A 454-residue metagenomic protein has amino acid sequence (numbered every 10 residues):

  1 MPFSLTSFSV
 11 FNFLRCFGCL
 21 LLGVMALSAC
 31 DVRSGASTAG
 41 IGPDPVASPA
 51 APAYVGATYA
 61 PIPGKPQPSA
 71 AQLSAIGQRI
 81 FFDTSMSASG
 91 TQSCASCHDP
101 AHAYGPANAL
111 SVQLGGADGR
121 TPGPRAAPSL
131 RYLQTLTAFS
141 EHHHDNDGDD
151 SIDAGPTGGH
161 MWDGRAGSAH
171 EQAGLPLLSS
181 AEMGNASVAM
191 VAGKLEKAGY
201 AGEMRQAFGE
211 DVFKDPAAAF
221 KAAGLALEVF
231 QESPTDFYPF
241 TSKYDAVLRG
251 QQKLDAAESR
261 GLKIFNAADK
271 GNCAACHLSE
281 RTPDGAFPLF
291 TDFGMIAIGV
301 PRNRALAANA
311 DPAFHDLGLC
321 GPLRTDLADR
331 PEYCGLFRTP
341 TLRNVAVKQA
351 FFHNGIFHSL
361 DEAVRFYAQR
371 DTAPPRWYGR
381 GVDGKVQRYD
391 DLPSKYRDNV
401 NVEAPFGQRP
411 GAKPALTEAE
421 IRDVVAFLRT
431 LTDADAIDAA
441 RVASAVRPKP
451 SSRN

Functional and structural regions predicted by a protein language model:
P2-T6, C16-I80, L175, S180 (+7 more regions): Post-cleavage N-terminal segment of exported redox proteins
G35-Q172, P239-V382, A439-N454: Short glycine/threonine-rich turn/loop motifs
S168, S187, S359, R388-D391: Alpha-helix N-cap recognition
Y378-A404: Short glycine/proline-rich, acidic loop/turn segments that cap or connect secondary-structure elements
